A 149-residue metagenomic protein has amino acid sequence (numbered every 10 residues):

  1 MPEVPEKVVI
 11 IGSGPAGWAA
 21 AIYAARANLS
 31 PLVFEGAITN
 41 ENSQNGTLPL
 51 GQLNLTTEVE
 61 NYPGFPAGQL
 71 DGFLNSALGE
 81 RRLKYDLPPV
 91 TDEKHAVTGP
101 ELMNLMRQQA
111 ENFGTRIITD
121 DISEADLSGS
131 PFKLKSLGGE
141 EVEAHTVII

Functional and structural regions predicted by a protein language model:
M1, N42-S43, Q52, E124 (+1 more regions): Short, flexible, glycine/charge-rich loop motifs used to bind or transfer phosphoryl groups or to couple energy/partner
E3-E6, S136-T146: Core beta-strand elements of the Rossmann-like FAD/NAD(P) dinucleotide-binding domain in flavoenzyme oxidoreductases
V8-I10, P15-F113: Beta1-alpha1 glycine-rich phosphate/pyrophosphate-binding loop at the start of Rossmann-like nucleotide-binding domains
P49, F132-K135: Short low-complexity, flexible loop/linker segments enriched in glycine and/or proline with clustered acidic
I118-K133: A conserved short coil-to-beta-strand element within the FAD-binding core of flavoproteins
